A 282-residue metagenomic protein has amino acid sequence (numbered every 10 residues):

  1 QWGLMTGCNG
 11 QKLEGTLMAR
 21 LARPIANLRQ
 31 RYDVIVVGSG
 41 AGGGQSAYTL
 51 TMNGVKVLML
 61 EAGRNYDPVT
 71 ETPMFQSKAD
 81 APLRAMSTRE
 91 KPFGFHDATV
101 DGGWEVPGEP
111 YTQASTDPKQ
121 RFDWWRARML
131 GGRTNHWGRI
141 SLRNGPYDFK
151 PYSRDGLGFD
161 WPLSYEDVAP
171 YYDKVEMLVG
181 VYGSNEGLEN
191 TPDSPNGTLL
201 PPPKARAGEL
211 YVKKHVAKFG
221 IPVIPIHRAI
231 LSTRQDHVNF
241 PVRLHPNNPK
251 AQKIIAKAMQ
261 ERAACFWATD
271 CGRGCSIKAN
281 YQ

Functional and structural regions predicted by a protein language model:
G15-S153, L157-K174: N-terminal glycine-rich phosphate/pyrophosphate-binding loop and immediately adjacent elements
F93-E105, Q113-K119, R128, I140-R143 (+1 more regions): Conserved redox-cofactor binding core of oxidoreductases
